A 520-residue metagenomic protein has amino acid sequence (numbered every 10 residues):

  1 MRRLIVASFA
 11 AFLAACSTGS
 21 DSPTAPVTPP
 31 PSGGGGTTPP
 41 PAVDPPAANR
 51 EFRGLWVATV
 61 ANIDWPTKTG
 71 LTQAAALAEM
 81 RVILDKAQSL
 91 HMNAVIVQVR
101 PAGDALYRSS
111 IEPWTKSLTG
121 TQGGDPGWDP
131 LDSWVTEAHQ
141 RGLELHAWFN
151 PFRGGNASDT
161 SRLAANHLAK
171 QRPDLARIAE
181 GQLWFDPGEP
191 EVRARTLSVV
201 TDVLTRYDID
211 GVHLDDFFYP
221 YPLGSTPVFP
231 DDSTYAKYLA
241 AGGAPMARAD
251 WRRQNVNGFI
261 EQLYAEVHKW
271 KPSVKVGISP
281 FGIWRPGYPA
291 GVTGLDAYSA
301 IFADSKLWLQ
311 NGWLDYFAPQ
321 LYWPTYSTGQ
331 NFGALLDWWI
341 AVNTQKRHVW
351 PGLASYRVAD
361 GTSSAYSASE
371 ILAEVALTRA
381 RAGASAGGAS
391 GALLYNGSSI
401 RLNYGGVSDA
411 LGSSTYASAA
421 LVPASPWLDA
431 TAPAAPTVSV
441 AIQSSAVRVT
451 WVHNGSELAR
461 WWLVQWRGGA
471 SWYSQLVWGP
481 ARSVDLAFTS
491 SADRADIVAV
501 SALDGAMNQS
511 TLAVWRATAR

Functional and structural regions predicted by a protein language model:
L13-A15: C-terminal motif of bacterial Sec signal peptides marking the signal peptidase cleavage site
R50, A58, N62-A78, T136 (+3 more regions): Active-site-adjacent "subsite" loops/lids of carbohydrate-active enzymes
L90-P126: Aromatic-lined carbohydrate-binding/catalytic grooves of carbohydrate-active enzymes
M92, R100, R141, Q171-W313 (+1 more regions): Polysaccharide-binding and catalytic clefts of secreted carbohydrate-active enzymes
F302-T328, W339-L428: Substrate-binding cleft of secreted/luminal carbohydrate-active enzymes
S445-L458: Conserved aromatic anchor
F488-Q509: Beta-strand-rich modules
G505-R520: Extracellular fibronectin type III
